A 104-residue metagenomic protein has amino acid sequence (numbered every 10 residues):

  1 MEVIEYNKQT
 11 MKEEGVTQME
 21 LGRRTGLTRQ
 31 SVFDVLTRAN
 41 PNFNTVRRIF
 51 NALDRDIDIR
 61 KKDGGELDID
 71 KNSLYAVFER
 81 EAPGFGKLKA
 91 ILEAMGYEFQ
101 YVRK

Functional and structural regions predicted by a protein language model:
M1-T17, R60-E66, Q100-R103: A short, Lys/Arg-rich alpha-helix, primarily the initiator
Q9, R23, D34, R48 (+1 more regions): DNA-binding alpha-helical recognition surfaces that contact promoter or target DNA
K12, R23, N51, E93: Alpha-helical residues within the helix-turn-helix
E20-G22, D63-L67, L74: Short alpha-helical "recognition helix" segments of helix-turn-helix
G26-P41, D70-A82: Recognition helix of helix-turn-helix/homeodomain-like DNA-binding domains that insert into the DNA major groove
R38-N51, E81-A90: Short, basic-rich loop-to-helix N-cap that marks the start of a DNA-contacting helix
E66, F78-E98: Interfacial/linker helices and their anchor residues that mediate assembly or domain coupling
